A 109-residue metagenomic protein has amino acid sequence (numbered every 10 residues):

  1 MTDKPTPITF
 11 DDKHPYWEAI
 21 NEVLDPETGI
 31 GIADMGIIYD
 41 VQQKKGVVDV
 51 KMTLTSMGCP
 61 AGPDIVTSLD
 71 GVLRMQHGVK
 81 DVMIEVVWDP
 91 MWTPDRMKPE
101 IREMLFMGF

Functional and structural regions predicted by a protein language model:
M1-F109: Domain-level signature for proteins that mediate thiol-based redox and metal-cofactor handling
